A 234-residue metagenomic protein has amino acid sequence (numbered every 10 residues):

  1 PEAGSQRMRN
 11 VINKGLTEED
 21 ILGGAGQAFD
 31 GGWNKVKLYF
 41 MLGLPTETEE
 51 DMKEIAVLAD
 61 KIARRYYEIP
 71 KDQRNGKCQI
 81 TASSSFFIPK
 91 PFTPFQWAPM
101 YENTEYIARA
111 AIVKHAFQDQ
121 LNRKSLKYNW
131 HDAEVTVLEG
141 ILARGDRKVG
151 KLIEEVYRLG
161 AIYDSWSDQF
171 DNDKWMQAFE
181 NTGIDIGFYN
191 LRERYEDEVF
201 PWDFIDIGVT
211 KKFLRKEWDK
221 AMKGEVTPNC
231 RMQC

Functional and structural regions predicted by a protein language model:
P1-R74, T93-I107: Conserved non-cysteine loop/helix-boundary elements of the Radical SAM core domain that shape
N34, G76-C78, K124: Residue-level signal for beta-strand positions within conserved beta-sheet cores that form or flank
L38, A82, L214: Conserved, mostly hydrophobic/aromatic
M41-G43, D72-P89, Y128-L142, C234: A glycine-rich phosphate-binding loop feature that marks nucleotide/adenosyl-phosphate handling sites
S85, F95-E105, K151-Y157: Class I S-adenosyl-L-methionine
W97-R109, G224, P228-C234: Short secondary-structure subsegments characteristic of cysteine-rich extracellular domains
I107-Q118: Two-metal-ion acidic nuclease core segments, chiefly of the RNase H-like superfamily
A116-C234: Radical SAM enzyme core and accessory elements
